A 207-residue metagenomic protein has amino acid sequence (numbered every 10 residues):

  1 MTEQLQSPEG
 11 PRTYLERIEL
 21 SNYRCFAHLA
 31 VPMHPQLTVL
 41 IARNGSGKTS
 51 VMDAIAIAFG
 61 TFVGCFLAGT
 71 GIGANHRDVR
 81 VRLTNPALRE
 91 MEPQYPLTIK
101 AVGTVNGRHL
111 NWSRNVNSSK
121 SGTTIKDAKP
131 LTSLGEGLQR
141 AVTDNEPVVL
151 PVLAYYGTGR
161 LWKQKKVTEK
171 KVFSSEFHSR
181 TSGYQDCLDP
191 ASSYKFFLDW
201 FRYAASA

Functional and structural regions predicted by a protein language model:
M1-D199: P-loop NTPase switch/coupling surface
D199-A207: Charged, surface-exposed helical/loop "interaction arms" that form contiguous linear patches used for dimerization
